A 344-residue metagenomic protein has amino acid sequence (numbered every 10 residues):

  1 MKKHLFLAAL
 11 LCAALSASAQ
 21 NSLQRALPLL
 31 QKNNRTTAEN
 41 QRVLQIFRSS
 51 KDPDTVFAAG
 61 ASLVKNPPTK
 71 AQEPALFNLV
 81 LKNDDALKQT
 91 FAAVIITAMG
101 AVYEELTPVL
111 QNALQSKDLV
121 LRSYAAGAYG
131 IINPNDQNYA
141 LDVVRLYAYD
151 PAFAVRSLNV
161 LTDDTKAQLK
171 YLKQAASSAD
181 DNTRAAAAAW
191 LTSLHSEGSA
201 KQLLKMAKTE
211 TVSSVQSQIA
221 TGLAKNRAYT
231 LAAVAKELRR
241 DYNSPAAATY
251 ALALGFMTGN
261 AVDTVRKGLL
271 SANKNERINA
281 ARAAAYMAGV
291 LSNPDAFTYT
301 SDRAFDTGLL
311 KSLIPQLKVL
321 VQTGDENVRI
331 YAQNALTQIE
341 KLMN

Functional and structural regions predicted by a protein language model:
M1-H4: Positively charged n-region of N-terminal signal peptides that target proteins for export
L7: Positively charged, aromatic-enriched nucleic acid-contacting surfaces
L10-S18: Hydrophobic h-region of N-terminal signal peptides that target proteins for export in Gram-negative bacteria
Q20-S22, D118, D136, N273 (+1 more regions): Solvent-exposed, low-complexity segments and loops of surface/extracellular structural proteins
L23-R35, Q45-I46, D54-P68, L87-V102 (+11 more regions): Structural detector for internal amphipathic alpha-helices that build alpha-solenoid repeat scaffolds
T36-R48, P68-L81, A101-Q115, P134-Y147 (+6 more regions): Amphipathic alpha-helical scaffolding segments comprising HEAT/armadillo-like alpha-solenoid repeats
K51-D52, D84-D85, K117-D118, Y147-A152 (+5 more regions): Short inter-helical turns and helix N-cap capping residues of alpha-solenoid HEAT/ARM repeat scaffolds
